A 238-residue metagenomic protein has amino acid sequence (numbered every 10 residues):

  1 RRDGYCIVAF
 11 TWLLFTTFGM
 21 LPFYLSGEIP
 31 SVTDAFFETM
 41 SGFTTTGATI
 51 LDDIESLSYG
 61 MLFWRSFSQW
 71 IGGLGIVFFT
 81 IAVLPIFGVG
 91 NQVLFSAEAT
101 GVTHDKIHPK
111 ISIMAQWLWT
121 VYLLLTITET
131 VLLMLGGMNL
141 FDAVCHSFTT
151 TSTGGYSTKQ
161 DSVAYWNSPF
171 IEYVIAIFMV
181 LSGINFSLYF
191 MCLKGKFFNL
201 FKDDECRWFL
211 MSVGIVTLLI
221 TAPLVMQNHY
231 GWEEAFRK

Functional and structural regions predicted by a protein language model:
R1-K238: Membrane-proximal intracellular helices of multi-pass ion channels
